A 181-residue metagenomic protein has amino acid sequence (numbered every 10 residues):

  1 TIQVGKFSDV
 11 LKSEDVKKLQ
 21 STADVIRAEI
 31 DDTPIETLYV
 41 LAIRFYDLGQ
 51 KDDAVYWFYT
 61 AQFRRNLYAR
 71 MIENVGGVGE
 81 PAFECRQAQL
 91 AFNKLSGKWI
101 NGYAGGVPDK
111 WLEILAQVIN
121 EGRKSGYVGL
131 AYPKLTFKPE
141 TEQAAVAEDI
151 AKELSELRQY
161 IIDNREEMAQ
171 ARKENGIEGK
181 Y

Functional and structural regions predicted by a protein language model:
T1-E29, N74-Y181: Long, low-complexity, acidic Ser/Pro- and Gly-enriched intrinsically disordered regions in large eukaryotic
L11, Y46-D47: Hydrophobic/aromatic side-chain positions at a characteristic register within alpha-helices of tetratricopeptide repeats
K51-L67: TPR/TPR-like (Sel1-like) alpha-helical repeat modules
A69-E73: Compact nucleic-acid interaction/catalytic patches
